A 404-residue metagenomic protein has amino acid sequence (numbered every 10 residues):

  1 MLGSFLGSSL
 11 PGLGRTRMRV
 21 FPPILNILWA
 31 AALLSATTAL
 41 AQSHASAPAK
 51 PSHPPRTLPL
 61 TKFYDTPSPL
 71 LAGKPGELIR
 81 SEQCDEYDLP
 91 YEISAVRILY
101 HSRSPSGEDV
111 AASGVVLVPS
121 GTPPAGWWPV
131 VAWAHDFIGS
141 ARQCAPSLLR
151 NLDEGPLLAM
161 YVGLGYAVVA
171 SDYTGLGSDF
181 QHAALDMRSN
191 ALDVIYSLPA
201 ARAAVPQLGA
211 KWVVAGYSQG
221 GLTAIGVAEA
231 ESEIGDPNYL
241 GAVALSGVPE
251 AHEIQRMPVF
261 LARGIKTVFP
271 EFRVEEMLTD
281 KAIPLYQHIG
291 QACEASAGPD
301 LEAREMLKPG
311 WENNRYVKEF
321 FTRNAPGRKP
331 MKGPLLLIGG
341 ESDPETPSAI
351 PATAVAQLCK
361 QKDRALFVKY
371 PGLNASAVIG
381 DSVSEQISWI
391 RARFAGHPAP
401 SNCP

Functional and structural regions predicted by a protein language model:
Q42-P123: Catalytic-loop region of hydrolases
S68, V243-R328: Accessory cap/linker subdomain of secreted extracellular hydrolases
G126-I138: Short beta-strand element of the alpha/beta-hydrolase
P146-V168: Short amphipathic alpha-helix adjacent to the substrate-entry channel of hydrolases
A184-A204: Alpha/beta-hydrolase active-site loop
P199-F260: Primarily recognizes the serine-hydrolase "nucleophile elbow" in alpha/beta-hydrolase and SGNH/GDSL folds
E319, E345, A352-P404: C-terminal catalytic histidine-bearing segment of alpha/beta-hydrolase fold enzymes
M331, L336-D343: Short beta-strand/loop motif that positions the catalytic acidic residue of the alpha/beta-hydrolase fold
